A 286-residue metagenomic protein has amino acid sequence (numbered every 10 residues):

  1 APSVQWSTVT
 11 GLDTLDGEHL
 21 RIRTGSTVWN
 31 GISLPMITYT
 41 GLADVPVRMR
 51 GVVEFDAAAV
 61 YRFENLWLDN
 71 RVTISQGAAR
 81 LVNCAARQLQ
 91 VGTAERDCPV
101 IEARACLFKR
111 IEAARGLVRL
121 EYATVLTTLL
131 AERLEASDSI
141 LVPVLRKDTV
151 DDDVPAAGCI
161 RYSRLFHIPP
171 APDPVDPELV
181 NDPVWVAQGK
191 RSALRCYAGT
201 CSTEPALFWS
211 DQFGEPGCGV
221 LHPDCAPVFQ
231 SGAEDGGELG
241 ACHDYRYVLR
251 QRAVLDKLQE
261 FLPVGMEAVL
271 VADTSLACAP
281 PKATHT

Functional and structural regions predicted by a protein language model:
A1-T286: Extracellular beta-rich repeat passengers
